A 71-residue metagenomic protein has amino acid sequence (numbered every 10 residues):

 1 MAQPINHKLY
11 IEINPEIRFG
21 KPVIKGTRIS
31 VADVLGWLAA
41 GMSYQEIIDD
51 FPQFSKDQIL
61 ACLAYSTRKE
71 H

Functional and structural regions predicted by a protein language model:
N6-Q45: A short, structured beta-strand/loop element
S30-H71: Long, charge-rich, low-complexity alpha-helical segments
